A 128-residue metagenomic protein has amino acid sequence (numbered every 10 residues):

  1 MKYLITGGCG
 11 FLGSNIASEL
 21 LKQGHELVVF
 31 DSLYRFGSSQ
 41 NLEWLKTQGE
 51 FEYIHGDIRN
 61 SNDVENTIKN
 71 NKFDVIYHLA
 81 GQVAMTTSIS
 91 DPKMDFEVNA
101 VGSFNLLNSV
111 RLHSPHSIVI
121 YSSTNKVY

Functional and structural regions predicted by a protein language model:
M1-Y128: N-terminal Rossmann-like NAD(P)+-binding domain of SDR-like oxidoreductases, especially those catalyzing
